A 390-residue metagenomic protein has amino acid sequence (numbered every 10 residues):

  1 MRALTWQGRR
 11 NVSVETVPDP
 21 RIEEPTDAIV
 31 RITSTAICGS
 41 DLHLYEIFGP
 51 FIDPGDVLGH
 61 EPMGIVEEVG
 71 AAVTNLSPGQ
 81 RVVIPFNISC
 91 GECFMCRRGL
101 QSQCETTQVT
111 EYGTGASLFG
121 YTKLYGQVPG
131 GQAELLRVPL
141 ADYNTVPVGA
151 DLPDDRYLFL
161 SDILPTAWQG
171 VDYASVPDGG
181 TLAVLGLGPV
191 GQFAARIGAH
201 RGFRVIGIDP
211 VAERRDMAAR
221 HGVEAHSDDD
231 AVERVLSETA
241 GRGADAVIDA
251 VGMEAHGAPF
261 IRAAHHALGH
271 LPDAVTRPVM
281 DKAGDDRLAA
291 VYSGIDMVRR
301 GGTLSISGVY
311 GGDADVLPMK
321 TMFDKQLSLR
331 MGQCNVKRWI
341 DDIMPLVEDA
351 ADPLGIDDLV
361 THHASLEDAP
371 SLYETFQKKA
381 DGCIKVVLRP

Functional and structural regions predicted by a protein language model:
M1, Y292, K337-P390: C-terminal hydrophobic helical "lid"/dimerization subdomain of Rossmann-like NAD(P)H-dependent oxidoreductases
P18-T35, F48-R97, Q101-S102, P129 (+1 more regions): Glycine-rich beta-strand-centered segment in the early N-terminal region that forms part of a ligand/cofactor-binding
E23-E24, S77, P177, R242 (+1 more regions): Residue-level recognition of short, solvent-exposed, well-ordered loop/turn junctions that link secondary-structure
R81-V82, E134, T145-E233, I248: Mid-domain Rossmann-like dinucleotide-binding core that forms the NAD(H)/NADP(H) cofactor-binding site
E92-L185, L354: NAD(P)H dinucleotide-binding glycine-rich loop of Rossmann-like/cofactor-binding domains, especially the beta1-alpha1
A174, D216, H221-S328: Glycine-rich cofactor phosphate-binding loops and adjacent beta1-alpha1 units of small-molecule cofactor enzyme domains
V211-R214, G311-G312, V336: Helix N-cap at the beta1-alpha1 junction of Rossmann-like dinucleotide-binding domains, i.e., the first residues
R300-S307, L317-D357: Rossmann-fold dehydrogenase core element
